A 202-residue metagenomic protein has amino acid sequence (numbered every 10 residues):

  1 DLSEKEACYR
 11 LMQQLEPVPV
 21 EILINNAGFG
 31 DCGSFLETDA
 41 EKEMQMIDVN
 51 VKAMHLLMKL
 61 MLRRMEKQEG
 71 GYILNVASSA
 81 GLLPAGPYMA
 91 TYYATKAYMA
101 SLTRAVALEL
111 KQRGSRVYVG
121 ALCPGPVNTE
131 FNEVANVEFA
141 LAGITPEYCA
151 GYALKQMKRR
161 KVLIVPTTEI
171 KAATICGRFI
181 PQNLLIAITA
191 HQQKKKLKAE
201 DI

Functional and structural regions predicted by a protein language model:
D1-R10, A40: The beta1-alpha1 cofactor-binding region of Rossmann-like NAD(H)/NADP(H)-dependent oxidoreductases
N26-D31: Conserved NAD(P)H cofactor-binding loop of Rossmann-fold oxidoreductase domains
S34-F35, K42-I47: Substrate-binding pocket helix/loop in short-chain dehydrogenase/reductase
T38, P84-T91: Active-site loop-to-helix junction immediately N-terminal to the catalytic Tyr of the SDR YXXXK motif in Rossmann-fold
M58, T95: Active-site helix of classical SDR
S78: Residue(s) in the substrate-gating loop at a strand-loop-helix junction that position the organic substrate next
E109-A172, N183, A187: SDR active-site lid
